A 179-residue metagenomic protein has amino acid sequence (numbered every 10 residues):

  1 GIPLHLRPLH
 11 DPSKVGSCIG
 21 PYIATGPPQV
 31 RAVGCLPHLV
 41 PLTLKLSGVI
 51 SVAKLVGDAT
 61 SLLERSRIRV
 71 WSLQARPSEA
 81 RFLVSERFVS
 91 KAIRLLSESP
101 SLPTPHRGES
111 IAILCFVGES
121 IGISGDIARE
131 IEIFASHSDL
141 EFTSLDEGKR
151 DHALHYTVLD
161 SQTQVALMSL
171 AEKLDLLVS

Functional and structural regions predicted by a protein language model:
G1-S179: C-terminal catalytic "cap/lid" subdomain
